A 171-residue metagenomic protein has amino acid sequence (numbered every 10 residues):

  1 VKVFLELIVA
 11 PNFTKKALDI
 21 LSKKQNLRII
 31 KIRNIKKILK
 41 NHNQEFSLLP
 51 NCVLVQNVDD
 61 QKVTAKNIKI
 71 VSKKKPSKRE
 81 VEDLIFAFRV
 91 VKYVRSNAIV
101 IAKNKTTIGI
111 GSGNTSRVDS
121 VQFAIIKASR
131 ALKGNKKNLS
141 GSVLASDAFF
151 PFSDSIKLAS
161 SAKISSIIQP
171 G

Functional and structural regions predicted by a protein language model:
V1-G171: ATP-dependent carboxylate/acyl-activation modules
